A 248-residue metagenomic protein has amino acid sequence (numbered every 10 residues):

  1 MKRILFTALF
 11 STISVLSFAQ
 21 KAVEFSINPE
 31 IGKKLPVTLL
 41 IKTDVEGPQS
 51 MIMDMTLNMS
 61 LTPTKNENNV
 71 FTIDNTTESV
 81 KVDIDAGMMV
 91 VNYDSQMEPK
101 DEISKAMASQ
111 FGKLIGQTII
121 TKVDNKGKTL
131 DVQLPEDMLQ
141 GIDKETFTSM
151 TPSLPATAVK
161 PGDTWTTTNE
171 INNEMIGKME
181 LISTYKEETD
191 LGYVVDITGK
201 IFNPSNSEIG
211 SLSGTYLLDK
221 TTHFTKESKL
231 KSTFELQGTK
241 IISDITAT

Functional and structural regions predicted by a protein language model:
M1-F25: Bacterial Sec-dependent N-terminal signal peptides
Q20, G141-M150: Short, structured beta-strand/loop micro-motifs enriched in basic residues and often containing a Trp
Q20-V91, M97, P161-T248: Acidic, serine/threonine-rich low-complexity disordered tracts
P29, T43, Q133-E136, F147: Short beta-rich binding modules
I73-V82, T118-I120, D124-P135: Early exported N-terminus immediately downstream of N-terminal targeting peptides
N92-K128, G210-E227: A short, surface-exposed beta-strand/turn
P99-I103, D131-L139, L191-K200: Short, positively charged
M150-A156: Periplasmic/extracytosolic POTRA-like scaffold domains at the N-termini of outer-membrane and outer-envelope
